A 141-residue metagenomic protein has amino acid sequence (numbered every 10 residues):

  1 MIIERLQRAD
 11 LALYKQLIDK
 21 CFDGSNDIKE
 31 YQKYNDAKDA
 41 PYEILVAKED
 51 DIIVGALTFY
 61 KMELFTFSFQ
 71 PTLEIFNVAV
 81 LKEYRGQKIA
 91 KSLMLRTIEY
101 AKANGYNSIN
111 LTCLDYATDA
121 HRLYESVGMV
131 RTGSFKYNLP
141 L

Functional and structural regions predicted by a protein language model:
M1-Y14: A short beta-loop-alpha structural element at the N-terminal edge of CoA-dependent acyl/N-acetyltransferase catalytic
G24-K48, L64: Active-site rim helix/loop that mediates acceptor-substrate recognition in acyltransferases
V46, I52-K61, E74, A79: Conserved beta-strand in the GNAT
M62-I75, R85: A conserved beta-turn-beta hairpin within the catalytic core of GNAT-like acetyltransferases that forms part
N77-V80, G86-E99, E125-S126: Conserved acetyl-CoA-binding loop-helix of GNAT-fold acetyltransferases
M94, A101-T112: Conserved GNAT acetyl-CoA-binding A-motif
N110-A120, N138-L141: Conserved beta-strand-loop-alpha-helix junction that forms the acyl-donor binding cleft
Y124-S134: Conserved acetyl-CoA-binding loop of GNAT-fold acetyltransferases
